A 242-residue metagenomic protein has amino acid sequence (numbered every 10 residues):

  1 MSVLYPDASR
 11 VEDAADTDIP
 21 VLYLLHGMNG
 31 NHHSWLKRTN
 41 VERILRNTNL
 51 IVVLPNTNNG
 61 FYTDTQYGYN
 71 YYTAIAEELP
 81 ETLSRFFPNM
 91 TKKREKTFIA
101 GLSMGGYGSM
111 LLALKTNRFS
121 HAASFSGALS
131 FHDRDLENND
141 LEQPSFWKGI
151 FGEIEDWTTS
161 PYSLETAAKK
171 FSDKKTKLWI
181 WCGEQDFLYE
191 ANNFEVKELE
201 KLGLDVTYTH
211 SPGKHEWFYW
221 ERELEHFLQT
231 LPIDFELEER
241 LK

Functional and structural regions predicted by a protein language model:
M1-K242: Non-catalytic cap/lid and distal C-terminal segments of serine-dependent acyl enzymes
